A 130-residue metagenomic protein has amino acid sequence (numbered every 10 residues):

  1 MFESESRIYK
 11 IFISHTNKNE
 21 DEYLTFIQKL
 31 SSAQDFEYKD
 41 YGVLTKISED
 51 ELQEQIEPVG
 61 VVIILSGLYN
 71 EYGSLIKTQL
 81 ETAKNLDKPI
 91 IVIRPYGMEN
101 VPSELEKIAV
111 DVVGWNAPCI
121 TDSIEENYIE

Functional and structural regions predicted by a protein language model:
M1-P58, K88, P95, I129-E130: Conserved N-terminal substructure of TIR/SEFIR domains
S14, I63-G67, I93: Conserved beta-strand segments of the P-loop GTPase G domain that flank and frequently precede/overlap
E20-Y23, Y72, M98-S103, I120: Short catalytic/ligand-binding loop motif for oxyanion handling, primarily in non-cytosolic enzymes, centered on
L24-I27, L75-K77, E104-L105: Short amphipathic alpha-helical segments
G42-I64, L68-T82, C119, E125-Y128: TIR-domain catalytic/interaction hotspot
Y96-V112: Glycine-rich, charge-decorated loop segments at or immediately adjacent to ligand/cofactor-binding or catalytic sites
I108-S123: Short, glycine-/small-residue-rich phosphate/pyrophosphate-handling segment
